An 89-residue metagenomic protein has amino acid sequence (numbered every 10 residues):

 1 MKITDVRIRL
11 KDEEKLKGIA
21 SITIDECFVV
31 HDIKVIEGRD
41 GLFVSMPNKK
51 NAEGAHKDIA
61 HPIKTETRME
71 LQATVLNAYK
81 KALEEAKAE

Functional and structural regions predicted by a protein language model:
M1-E89: Single-stranded nucleic acid-binding surfaces, predominantly the OB-fold ssDNA-binding core
